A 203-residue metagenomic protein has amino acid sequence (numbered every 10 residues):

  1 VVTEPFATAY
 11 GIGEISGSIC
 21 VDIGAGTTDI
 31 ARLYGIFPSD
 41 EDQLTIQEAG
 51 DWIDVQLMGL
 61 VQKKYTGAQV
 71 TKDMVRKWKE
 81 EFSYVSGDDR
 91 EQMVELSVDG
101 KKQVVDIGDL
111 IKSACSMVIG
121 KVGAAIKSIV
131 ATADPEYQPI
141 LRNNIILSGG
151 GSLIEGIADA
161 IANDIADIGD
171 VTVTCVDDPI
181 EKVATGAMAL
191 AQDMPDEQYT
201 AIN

Functional and structural regions predicted by a protein language model:
V1-F6, Q47, C175-K182: Active-site nucleophile and cofactor-binding loops and adjacent substrate-binding regions of central metabolic enzymes
V1-V21, T185-Q192: Conserved phosphate-binding catalytic cores of ATP/NTP-utilizing and phosphoryl-transfer enzymes
A7, S128-P135, N163, D193-D196: Conserved helix-loop functional segments at active or binding sites
Y10-G11, T174-N203: Glycine-rich phosphate-binding/hydrolytic loop that grips phosphoryl groups
I12-S39, S86-R90: Gly/Thr-rich phosphate-binding beta-strand-loop-beta motif of the actin/hexokinase/Hsp70
D22, L57, I126, L147 (+1 more regions): Residue-level signature of catalytic and energy-coupling elements of molecular machines, predominantly ATP/GTP-dependent
G35-G123, K127, A131, P135-N144: Phosphate-binding glycine-rich/basic clefts of nucleotide- and phosphate-handling proteins, predominantly
S83, P135-A162, P179: Glycine-rich phosphate-binding loops at beta-strand->alpha-helix junctions
